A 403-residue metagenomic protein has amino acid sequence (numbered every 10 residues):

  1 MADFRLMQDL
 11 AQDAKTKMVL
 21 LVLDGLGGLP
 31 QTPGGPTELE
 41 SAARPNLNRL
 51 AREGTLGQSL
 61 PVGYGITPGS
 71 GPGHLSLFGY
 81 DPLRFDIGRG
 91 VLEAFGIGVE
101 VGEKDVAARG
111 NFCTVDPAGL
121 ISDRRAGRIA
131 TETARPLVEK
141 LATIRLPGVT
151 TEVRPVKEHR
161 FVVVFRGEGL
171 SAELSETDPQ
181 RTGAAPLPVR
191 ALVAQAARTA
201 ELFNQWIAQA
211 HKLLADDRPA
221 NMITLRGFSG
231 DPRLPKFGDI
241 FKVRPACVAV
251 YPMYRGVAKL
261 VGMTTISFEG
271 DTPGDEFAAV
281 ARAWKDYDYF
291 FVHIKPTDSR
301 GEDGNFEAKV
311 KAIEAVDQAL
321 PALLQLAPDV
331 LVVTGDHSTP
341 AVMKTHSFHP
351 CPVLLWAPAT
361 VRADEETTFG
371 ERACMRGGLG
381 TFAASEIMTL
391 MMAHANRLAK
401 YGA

Functional and structural regions predicted by a protein language model:
M1-A403: Feature captures the catalytic ectodomains and active-site-proximal regions of enzymes that hydrolyze or transfer
